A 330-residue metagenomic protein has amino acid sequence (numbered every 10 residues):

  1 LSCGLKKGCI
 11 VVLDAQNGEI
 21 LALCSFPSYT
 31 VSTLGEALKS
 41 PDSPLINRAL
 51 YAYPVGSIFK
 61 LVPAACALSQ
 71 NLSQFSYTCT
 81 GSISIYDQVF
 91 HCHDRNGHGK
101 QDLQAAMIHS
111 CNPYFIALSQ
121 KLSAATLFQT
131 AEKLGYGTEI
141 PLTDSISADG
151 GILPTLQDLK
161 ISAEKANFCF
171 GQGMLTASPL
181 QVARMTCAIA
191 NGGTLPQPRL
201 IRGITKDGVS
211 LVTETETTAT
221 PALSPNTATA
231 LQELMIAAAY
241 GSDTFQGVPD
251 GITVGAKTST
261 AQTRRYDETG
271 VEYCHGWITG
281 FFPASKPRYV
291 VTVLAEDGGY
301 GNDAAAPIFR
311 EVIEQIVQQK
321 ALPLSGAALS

Functional and structural regions predicted by a protein language model:
L1, S119, M235, I313-V317: Hydrophobic residues within well-ordered, non-membrane alpha-helices that form the packing/core of soluble catalytic
L1-G4, A239, K320: Structural motif corresponding to the C-terminal cap of alpha-helices
L1-N17: A conserved hydrophobic secondary-structure block that centers on an alpha-helix together with its immediately flanking
D14-S57, V62-A295, L329-S330: Beta-lactam-recognizing serine transpeptidase/beta-lactamase-like catalytic domain environment
V182, G301-E314: Short, charged, low-complexity patches
S210-T218, I308-S330: Short, gly/Ser/Thr-rich active-site loops of penicillin-recognizing serine hydrolases
